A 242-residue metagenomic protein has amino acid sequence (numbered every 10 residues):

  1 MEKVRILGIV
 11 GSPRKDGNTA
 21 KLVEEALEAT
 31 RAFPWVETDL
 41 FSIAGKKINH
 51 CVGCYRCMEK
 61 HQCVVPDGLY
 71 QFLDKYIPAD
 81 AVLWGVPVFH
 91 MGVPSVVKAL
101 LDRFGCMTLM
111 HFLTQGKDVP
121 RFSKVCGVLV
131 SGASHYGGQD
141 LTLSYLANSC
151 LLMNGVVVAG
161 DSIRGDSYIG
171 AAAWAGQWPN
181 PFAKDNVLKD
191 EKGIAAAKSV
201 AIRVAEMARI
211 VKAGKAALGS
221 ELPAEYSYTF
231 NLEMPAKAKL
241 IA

Functional and structural regions predicted by a protein language model:
V4, K60-I169, M234-A238: Helix-loop-strand module that forms the ligand-binding subsite of alpha/beta enzymes
V4-P34: N-terminal beta1-alpha1 ligand-phosphate binding loop
G8, T38-L40, V157: Conserved beta-strand scaffold positions in the cores of enzyme catalytic domains, especially in NTP/NDP-utilizing
P13-R14, G45, A133-S134: Short, glycine/serine-rich, charged loops/turns that create anion-binding and catalytic segments at active sites
F33, V156-A242: Glycine-rich phosphate/pyrophosphate-binding loop and the adjoining helix
L40-C63: N-terminal beta-loop-helix "entrance" segment that forms/cooperates in small-molecule cofactor or anionic ligand
